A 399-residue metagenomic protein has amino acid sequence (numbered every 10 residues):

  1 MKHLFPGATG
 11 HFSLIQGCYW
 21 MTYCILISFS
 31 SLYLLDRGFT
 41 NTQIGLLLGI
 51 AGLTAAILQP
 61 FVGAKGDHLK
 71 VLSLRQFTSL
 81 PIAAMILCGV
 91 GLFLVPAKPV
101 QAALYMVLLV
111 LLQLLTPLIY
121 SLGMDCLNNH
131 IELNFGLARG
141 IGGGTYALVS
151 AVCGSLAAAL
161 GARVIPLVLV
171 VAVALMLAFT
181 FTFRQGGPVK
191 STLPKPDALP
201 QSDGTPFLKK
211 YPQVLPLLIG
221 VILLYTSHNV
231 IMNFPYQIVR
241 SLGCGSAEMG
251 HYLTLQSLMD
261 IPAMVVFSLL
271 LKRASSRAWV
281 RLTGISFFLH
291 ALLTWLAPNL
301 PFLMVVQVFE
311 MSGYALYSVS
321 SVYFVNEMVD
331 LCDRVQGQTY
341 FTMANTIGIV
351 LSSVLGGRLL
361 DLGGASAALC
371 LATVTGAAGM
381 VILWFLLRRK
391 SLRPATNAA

Functional and structural regions predicted by a protein language model:
M1-P6, F183-L218: Juxtamembrane intracellular "pre-TM" segments in multi-pass secondary transporters
K2-G52, Q213-Y252: Helix-loop boundary and gating motifs at the non-cytosolic
G17, K98-T116, L122, I222 (+1 more regions): Hydrophobic core of transmembrane alpha-helices in multi-pass small-molecule transporters, especially MFS/SLC-type
N41-T42, N129-I141, S246-A247, V329-F341: Loop-to-transmembrane helix entry/capping segments in MFS-fold secondary transporters and related SLC/MFSD carriers
L58-V71, A157, A263-S275, L360-D361: Helix-to-loop junctions at the C-terminal end of transmembrane segments in multipass secondary transporters
R75-V90, A278-L293: Structural signature of the two symmetry-related core transmembrane helices
Q113-N128, L316-D330: Intracellular juxtamembrane helix-capping segments at the cytosolic ends of symmetry-related transmembrane helices
I165-T182, A368-F385: Symmetry-related core transmembrane helices of the 12-TM Major Facilitator Superfamily/SLC fold
